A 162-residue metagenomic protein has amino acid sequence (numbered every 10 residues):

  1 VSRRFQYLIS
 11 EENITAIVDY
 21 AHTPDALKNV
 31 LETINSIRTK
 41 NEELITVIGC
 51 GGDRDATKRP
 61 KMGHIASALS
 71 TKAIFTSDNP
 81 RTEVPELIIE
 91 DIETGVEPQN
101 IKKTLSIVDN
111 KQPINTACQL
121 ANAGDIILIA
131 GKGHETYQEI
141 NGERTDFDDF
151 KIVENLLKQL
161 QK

Functional and structural regions predicted by a protein language model:
V1-K162: ATP-dependent carboxylate-amine ligase
